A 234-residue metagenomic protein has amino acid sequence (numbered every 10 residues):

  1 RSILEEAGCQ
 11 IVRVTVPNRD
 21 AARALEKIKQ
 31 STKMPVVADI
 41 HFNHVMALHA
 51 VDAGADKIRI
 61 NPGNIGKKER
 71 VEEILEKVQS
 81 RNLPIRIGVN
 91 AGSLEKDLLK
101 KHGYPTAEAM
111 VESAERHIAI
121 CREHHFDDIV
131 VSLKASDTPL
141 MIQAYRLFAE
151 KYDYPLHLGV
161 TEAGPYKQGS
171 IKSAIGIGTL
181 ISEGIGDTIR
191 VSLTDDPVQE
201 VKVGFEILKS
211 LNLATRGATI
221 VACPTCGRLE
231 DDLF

Functional and structural regions predicted by a protein language model:
R1-I3, V12-A53, F234: N-terminal active-site wall of soluble small-molecule enzyme domains
I3-E6, I28, A50, I74-V78 (+3 more regions): Generic structural signal for hydrophobic
G8, T32-M34, D52-I58, Q79-N82 (+3 more regions): Glycine-enriched alpha-helix->loop->beta-strand junction motifs that scaffold or abut catalytic
I11-N18, P35-F42, D56-G66, M110 (+3 more regions): Catalytic beta/alpha-barrel core
N18-I40, E73-I85, Y145-L156: Alpha-helix-loop-beta-strand connector modules within alpha/beta enzyme cores
M34, V45-R86: Hydrophobic or amphipathic alpha-helical targeting/insertion segments
M46, N64-I65, A91-L99: Conserved radical SAM core fold
N90, L98-F234: Catalytic alpha/beta core domains of metabolic enzymes, predominantly
